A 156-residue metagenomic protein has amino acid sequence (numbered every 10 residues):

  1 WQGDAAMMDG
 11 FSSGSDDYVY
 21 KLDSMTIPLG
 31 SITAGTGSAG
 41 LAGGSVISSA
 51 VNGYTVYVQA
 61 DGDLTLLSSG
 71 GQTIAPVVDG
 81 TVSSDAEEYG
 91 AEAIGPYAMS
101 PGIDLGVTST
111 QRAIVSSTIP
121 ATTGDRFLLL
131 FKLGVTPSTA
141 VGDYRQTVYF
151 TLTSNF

Functional and structural regions predicted by a protein language model:
W1-F156: Signature of Gram-negative chaperone-usher
